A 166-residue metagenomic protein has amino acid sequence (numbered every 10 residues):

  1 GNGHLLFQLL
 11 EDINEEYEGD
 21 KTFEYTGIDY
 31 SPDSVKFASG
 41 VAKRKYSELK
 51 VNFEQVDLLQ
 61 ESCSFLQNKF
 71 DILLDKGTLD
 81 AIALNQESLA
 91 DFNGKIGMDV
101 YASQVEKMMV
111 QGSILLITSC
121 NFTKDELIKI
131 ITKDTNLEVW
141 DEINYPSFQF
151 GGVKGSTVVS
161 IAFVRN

Functional and structural regions predicted by a protein language model:
N2-K21: Conserved SAM-binding loop of SAM-dependent methyltransferases across substrates and taxa, primarily the Class I
E24-D29: Conserved SAM-binding motif I beta-strand of class I
S31-D33: Conserved SAM/SAH-binding beta-strand->alpha-helix loop
A38-S39: Conserved SAM-binding loop
L59-L74: A short acidic, Gly/Pro-enriched loop at the edge of an enzyme's catalytic core that lines a small-molecule cofactor
D75-L79, L84: A short beta-strand submotif of the Rossmann-like class I SAM-dependent methyltransferase core that lines
S88-Q111: A short glycine-rich, Lys/Arg-flanked "PGG" loop and its adjoining helix->strand segment in the class I
K124-N166: Class I S-adenosyl-L-methionine
